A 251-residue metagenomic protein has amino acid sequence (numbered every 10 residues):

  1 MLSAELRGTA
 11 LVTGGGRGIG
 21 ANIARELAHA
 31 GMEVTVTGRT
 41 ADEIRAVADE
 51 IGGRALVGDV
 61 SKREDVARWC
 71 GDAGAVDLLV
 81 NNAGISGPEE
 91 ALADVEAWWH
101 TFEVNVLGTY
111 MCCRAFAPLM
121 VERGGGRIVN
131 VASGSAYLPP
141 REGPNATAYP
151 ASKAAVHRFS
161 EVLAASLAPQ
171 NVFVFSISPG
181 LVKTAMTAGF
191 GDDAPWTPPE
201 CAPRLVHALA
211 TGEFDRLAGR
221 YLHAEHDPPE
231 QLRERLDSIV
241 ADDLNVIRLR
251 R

Functional and structural regions predicted by a protein language model:
G16-R17: Conserved glycine-rich cofactor-binding loop
V57-R68, V95: The beta1-alpha1 cofactor-binding region of Rossmann-like NAD(H)/NADP(H)-dependent oxidoreductases
N82-G87: Conserved NAD(P)H cofactor-binding loop of Rossmann-fold oxidoreductase domains
E89-W99: Substrate-binding pocket helix/loop in short-chain dehydrogenase/reductase
C113-R114, E161: A short, exposed helix-loop element centered on a Lys and neighboring polar residues
V129-A155, S160-E161, A165-A168, L181: Catalytic loop of short-chain dehydrogenase/reductase
P169, S176, D192-R251: C-terminal helical subdomain
